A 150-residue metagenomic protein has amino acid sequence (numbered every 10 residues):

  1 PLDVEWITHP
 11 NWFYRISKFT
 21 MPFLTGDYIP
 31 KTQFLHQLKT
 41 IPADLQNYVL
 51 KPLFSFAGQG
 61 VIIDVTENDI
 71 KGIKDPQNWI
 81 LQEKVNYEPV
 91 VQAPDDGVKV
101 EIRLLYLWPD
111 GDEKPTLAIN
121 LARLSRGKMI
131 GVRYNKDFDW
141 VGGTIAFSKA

Functional and structural regions predicted by a protein language model:
P1-A150: Domain-scale recognition of functional cores that engage charged ligands
